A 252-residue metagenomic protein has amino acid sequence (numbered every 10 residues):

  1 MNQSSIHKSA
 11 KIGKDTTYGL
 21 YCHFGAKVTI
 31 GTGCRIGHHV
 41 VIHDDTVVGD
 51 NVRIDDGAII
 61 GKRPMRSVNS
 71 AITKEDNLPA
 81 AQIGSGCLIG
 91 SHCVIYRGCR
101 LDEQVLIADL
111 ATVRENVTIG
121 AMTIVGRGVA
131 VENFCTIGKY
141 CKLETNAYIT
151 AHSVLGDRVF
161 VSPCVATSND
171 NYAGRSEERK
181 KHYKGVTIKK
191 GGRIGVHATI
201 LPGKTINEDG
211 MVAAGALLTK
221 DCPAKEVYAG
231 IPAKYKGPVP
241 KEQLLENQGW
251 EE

Functional and structural regions predicted by a protein language model:
N2-S67, A71-A229, K234-Y235: Structural signal for interior beta-strand "rungs" in well-ordered beta-sheet cores of soluble enzyme domains
K236-E252: Short, basic/aromatic-enriched C-terminal tail that caps enzymatic domains
